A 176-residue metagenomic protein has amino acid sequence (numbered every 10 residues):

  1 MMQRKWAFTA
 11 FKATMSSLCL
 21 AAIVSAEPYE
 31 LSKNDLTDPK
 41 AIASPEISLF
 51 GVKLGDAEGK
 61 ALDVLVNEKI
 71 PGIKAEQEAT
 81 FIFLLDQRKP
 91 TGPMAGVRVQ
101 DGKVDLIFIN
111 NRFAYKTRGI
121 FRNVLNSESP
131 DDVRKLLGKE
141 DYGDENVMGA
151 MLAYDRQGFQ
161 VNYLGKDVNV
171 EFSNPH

Functional and structural regions predicted by a protein language model:
M1-F8: N-terminal secretory signal peptides that target proteins for export/translocation
K12-A22: Bacterial N-terminal signal peptides
E27-V52: N-terminal low-complexity, Pro/Thr/Ser-rich intrinsically disordered segments that act as propeptides or flexible
P28-Y29, D56-K103, G119, N123-H176: A cross-family detector of function-defining hotspots
E46-V52, K116-V124: Second-shell loop/turn segments in exported
I107-R112: Extended, compositionally biased repeat/scaffold regions that form elongated interaction surfaces
F113-A114, F159: Solvent-exposed loop/turn segments at secondary-structure junctions within structured extracellular/periplasmic domains
